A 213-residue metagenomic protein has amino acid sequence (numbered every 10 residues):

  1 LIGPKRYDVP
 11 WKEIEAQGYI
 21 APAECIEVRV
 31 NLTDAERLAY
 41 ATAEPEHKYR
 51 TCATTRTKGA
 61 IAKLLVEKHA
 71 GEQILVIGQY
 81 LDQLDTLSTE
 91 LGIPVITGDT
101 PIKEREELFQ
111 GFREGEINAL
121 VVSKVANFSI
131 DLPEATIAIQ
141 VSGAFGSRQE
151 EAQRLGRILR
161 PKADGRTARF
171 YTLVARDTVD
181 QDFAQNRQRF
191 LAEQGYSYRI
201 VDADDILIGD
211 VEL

Functional and structural regions predicted by a protein language model:
L1-I26, L191: Post-DEXD/H (motif II) to motif III coupling segment of the RecA-like Helicase ATP-binding lobe
V9, V28, I96-G98: Hydrophobic residues at beta-strand termini and immediately following loops that shape nucleotide-binding pockets
E13-A21, R29-D34, D82, A126-F128 (+3 more regions): Conserved nucleotide-binding/hydrolysis micro-motifs of P-loop NTPases
A35-T89: Conserved interdomain hinge at the start of the Helicase C-terminal
Q73-I77, D82-I130: Conserved helicase ATPase core of P-loop NTP-dependent helicases/translocases
V121, F128-A144, E150-Q153, R169-L173: A short beta-strand element within the Helicase C-terminal
R157-F190: Conserved segment of the helicase C-terminal RecA-like domain
Y196-L213: Long, largely alpha-helical accessory region at the distal end of helicase-like NTP-driven motors
